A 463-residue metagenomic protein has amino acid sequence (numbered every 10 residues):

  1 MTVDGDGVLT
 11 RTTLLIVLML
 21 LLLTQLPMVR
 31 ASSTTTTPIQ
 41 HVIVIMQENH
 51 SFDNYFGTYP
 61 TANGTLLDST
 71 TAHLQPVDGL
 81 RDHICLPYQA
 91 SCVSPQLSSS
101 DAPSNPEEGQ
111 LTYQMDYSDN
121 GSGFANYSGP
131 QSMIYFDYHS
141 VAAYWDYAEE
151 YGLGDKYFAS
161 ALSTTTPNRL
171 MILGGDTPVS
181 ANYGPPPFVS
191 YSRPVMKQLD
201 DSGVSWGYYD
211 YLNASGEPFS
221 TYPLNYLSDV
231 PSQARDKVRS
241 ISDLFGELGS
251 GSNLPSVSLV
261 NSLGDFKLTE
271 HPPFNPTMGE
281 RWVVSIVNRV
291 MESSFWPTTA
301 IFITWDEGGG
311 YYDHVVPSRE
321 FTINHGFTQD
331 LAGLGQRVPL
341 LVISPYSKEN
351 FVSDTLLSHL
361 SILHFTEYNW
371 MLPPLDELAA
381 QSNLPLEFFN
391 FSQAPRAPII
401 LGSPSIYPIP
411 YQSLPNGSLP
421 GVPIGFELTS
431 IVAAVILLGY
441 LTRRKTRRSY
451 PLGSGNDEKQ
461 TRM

Functional and structural regions predicted by a protein language model:
D4-D6, N456-D457: Acidic/polar hotspots within intrinsically disordered regions
G5-S32: Hydrophobic secretory-pathway targeting helix
A31-M463: N-terminal pro-sequences and low-complexity stem/linker regions of secreted or lumenal proteins
